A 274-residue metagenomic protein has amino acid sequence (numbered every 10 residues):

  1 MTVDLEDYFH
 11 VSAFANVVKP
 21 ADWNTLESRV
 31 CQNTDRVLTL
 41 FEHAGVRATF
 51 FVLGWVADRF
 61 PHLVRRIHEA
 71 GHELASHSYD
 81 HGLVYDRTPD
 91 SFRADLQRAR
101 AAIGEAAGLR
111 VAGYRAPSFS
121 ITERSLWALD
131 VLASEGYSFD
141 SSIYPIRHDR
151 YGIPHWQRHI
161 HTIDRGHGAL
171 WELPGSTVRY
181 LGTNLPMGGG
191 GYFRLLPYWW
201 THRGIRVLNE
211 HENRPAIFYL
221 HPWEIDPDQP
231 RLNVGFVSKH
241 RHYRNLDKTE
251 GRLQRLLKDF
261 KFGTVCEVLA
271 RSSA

Functional and structural regions predicted by a protein language model:
M1-E73: Active-site beta->alpha N-cap acidic-glycine motif
T2-L5, A75, R115, Y219: Generic enzyme active-site microenvironment
Y8-A13, L181-T183, P227-L232: Short acidic/His/Gly/Ser-rich catalytic and metal-binding motifs that mark active-site loops of diverse hydrolases
E27, C31, P89-Q97, Y198 (+2 more regions): Non-membrane alpha-helical structural segments and their capping/turn regions in soluble enzymes
T34-L38, P61-R65, R93-R100, L129 (+2 more regions): Generic structural signal for well-ordered alpha-helices, preferentially at hydrophobic/aromatic core positions
A44, L196-A274: C-terminal domain-boundary segment and adjacent tail
A44-S125, Y137, S142-D149, H167-A169 (+1 more regions): Metal-dependent polysaccharide deacetylase catalytic core of the NodB/CE4 family, i.e., the active-site-bearing domain
L109-A112, A116-P215: Active-site-adjacent pocket scaffolds in enzyme catalytic domains
